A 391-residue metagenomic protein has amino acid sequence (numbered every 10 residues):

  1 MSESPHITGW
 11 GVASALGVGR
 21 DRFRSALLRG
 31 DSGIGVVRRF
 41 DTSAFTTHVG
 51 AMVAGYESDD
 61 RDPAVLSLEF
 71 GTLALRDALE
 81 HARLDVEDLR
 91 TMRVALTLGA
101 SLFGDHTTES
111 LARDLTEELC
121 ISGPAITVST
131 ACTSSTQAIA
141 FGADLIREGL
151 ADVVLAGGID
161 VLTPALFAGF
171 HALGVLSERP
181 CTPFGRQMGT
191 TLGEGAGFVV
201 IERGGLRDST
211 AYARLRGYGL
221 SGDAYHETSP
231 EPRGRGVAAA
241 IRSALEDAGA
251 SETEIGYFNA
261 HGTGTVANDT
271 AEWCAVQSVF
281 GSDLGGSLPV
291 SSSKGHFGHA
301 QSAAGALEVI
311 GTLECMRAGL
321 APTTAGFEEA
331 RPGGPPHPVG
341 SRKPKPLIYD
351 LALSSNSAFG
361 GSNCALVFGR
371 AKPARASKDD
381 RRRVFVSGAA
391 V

Functional and structural regions predicted by a protein language model:
M1-S2, A82-A95, R113-A125, R147-V154 (+7 more regions): Structural signature of cysteine-dependent C-C bond-forming condensing enzymes
M1-S2, G35-E69, L73, L102-F141 (+3 more regions): Conserved catalytic cysteine-centered active-site region of acyl-thioester-dependent Claisen-condensing enzymes
S2, L16, D21-V94, L98 (+2 more regions): Conserved active-site "lid/cap" helical segment
S4-T8, A13, L28-H48, P180-A248 (+2 more regions): Condensing-enzyme catalytic core mediating Claisen C-C bond formation in acyl metabolism
I7-G9, L27, L75, L96 (+12 more regions): Conserved small-residue
A15, A131, T265, G295-S302 (+1 more regions): Glycine-rich phosphate/pyrophosphate-binding beta-alpha loops
V18, I139, P164-G169, Y225-P230 (+3 more regions): Short acidic, glycine/serine/threonine-rich loops at helix termini
I139-G142, A196-G204, A306-L313: Alpha-helical metal-binding/catalytic segments enriched in His/Glu/Asp
